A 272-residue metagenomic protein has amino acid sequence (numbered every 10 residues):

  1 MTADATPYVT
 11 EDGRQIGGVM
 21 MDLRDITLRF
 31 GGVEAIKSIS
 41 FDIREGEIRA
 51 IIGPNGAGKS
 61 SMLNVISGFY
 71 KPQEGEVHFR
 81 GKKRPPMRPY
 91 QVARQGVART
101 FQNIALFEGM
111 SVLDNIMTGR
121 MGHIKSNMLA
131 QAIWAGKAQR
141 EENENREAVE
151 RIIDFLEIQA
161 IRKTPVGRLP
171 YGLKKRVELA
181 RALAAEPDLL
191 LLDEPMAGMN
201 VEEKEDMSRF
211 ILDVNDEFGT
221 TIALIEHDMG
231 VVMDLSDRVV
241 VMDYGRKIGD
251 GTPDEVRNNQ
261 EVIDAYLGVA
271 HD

Functional and structural regions predicted by a protein language model:
T2-D272: Glycine-rich phosphate-binding loops of nucleotide-dependent enzymes
